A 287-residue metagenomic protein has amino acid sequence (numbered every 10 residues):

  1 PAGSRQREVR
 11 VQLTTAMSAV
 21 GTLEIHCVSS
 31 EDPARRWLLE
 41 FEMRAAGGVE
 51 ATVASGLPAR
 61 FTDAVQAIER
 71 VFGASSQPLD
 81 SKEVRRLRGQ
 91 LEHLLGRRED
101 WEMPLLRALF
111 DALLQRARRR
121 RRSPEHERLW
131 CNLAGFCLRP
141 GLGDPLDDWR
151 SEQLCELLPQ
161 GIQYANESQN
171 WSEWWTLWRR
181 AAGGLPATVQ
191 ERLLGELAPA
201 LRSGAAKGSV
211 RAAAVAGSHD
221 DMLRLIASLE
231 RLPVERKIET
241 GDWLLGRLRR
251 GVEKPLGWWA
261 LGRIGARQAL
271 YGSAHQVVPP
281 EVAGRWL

Functional and structural regions predicted by a protein language model:
P1-P145, I162, G246: Acidic low-complexity intrinsically disordered segments
R116-L287: Extended amphipathic alpha-helical coiled-coil/heptad-repeat regions
